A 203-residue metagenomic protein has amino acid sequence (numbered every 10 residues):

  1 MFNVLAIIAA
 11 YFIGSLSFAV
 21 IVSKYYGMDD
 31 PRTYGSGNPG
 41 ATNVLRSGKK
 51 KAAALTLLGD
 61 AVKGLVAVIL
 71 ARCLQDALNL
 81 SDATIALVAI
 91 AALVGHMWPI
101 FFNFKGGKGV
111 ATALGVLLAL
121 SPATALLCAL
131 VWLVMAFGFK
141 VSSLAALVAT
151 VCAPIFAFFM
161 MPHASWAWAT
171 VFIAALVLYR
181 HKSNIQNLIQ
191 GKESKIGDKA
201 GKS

Functional and structural regions predicted by a protein language model:
M1-I7, V68-L87, L118-T124, F158-A169: Helix-coil boundary and interhelical linker segments in multi-pass alpha-helical membrane proteins
V4-A9, A53-A54, I85-I90, L114 (+3 more regions): Hydrophobic alpha-helical transmembrane segments
A10-S15, R72, A92-H96, W132-A136 (+2 more regions): Alpha-helical transmembrane segments of multi-pass membrane proteins
I13, F18-V68, M97-V110, F137-V148 (+1 more regions): Interhelical loop and helix-boundary elements at the membrane-water interface of polytopic inner-membrane proteins
L45-K49, A71-Q75, G109-F139, V151-M161: Interfacial segments of multi-pass membrane proteins
K63-V66, I85-A119, L126-A129: Anionic-ligand binding patches
H163-N187: Alpha-helical transmembrane segments and their immediate juxtamembrane flanks in integral membrane proteins
